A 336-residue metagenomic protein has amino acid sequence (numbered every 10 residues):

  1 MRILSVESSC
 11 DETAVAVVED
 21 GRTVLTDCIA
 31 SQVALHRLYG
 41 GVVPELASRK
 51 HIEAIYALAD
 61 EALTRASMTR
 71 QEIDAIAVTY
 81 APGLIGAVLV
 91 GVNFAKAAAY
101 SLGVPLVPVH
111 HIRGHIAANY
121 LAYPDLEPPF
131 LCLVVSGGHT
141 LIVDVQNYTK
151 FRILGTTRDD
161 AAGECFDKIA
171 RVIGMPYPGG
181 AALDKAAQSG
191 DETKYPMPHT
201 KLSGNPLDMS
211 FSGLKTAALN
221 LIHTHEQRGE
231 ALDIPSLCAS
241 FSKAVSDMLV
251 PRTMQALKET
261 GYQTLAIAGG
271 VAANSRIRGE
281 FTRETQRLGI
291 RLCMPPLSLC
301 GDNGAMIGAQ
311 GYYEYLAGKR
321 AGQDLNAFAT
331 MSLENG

Functional and structural regions predicted by a protein language model:
M1, V109-L131, Q310: Conserved phosphate-binding catalytic cores of ATP/NTP-utilizing and phosphoryl-transfer enzymes
R2-P82, H111, H115: N-terminal beta-alpha supersecondary unit
T13-E19, C132, T140-D144: Short beta-strand scaffold segments in enzyme catalytic cores
V78-G103, L121, S275-R283: Short Gly/Thr/Asp-enriched flexible loops that form oxyanion-binding sites at enzyme active sites
P108-V109, L265, F281-I307: Conserved phosphate-binding/catalytic loops in two-lobed NTP-binding clefts
P124, N147-D191, K215-T216, N220-T224: Glycine-rich phosphate-binding loop plus the immediately following alpha-helix
K185-L265, N274-L288, Y315-G318, N335-G336: A contiguous, well-structured pocket-lining segment that forms one wall/lid of small-molecule binding clefts in soluble
P295-L333: Glycine-rich phosphate-binding/hydrolytic loop that grips phosphoryl groups
